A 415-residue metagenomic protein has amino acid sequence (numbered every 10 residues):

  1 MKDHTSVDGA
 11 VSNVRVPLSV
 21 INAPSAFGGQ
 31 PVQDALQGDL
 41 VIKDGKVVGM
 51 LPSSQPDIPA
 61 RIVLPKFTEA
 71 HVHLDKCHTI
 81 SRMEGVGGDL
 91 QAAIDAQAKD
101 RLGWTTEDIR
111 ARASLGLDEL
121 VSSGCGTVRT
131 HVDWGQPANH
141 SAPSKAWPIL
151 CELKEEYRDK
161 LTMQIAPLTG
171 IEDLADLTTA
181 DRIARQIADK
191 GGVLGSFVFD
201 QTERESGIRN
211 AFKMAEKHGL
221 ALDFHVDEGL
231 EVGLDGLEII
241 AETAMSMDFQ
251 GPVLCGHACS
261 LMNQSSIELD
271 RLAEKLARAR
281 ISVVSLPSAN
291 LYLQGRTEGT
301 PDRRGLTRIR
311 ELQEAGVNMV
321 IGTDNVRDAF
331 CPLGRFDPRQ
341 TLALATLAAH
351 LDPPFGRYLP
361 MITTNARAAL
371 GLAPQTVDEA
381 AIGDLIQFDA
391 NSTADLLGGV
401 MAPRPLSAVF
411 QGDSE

Functional and structural regions predicted by a protein language model:
M1-S53, T393: N-terminal metal-binding scaffold of metallo-dependent hydrolase/deaminase domains
G28, E379-E415: C-terminal cap of metal-dependent C-N hydrolases
V41, I80-H131, P137, A142-R158 (+1 more regions): Alpha-helical scaffold segments that flank or form the walls of functional sites
S53, A146-Y157, A175-L254, A258-S282 (+2 more regions): Histidine/acidic residue-rich metal-binding segments in metalloenzymes
R61-M83, G229-L230: Di-metal (Zn2+ and/or Mg2+/Mn2+) metal-binding site signature of metallo-dependent hydrolases with the MBL/beta-CASP
H78-I109, H218, G236-L254, A277-S282 (+2 more regions): Active-site gating loops and adjacent loop-to-helix segments of metal-dependent hydrolytic enzymes
A96-R112, A166-T178, F197-Q201: Active-site mouth loops of central-metabolism enzymes
A221, E242-V253, A289, L293 (+1 more regions): His/Asp/Glu-enriched, well-ordered alpha-helical/loop segment that forms or immediately abuts the divalent-metal
